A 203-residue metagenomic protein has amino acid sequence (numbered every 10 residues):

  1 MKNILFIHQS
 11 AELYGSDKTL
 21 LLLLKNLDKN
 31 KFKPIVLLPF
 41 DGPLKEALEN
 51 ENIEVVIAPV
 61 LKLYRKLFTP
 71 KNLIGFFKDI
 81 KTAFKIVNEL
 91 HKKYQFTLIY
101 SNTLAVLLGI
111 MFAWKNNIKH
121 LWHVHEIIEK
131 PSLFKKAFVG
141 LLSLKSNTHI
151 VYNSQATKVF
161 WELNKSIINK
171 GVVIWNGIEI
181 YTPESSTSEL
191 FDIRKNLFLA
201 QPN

Functional and structural regions predicted by a protein language model:
I7-L21, E129: A short, glycine/small-residue-rich beta-strand->loop->alpha-helix junction that serves as a flexible
S16-D28, G42-A47, V139: Short amphipathic alpha-helix
N30-K71: Conserved nucleotide-sugar phosphate-binding/catalytic loop shared by glycosyltransferases and other
K71, L121-V151, S166: A conserved, positively charged/aromatic
G75, V87-V106, L121: Short N-terminal targeting/anchoring amphipathic segment
L98-N116, S132: An aromatic- and histidine-rich active-site surface loop
A156, G177: Carbohydrate-associated surface elements
P183-Q201: A short helix/loop element that forms part of the nucleotide-sugar donor recognition site in Leloir-type
